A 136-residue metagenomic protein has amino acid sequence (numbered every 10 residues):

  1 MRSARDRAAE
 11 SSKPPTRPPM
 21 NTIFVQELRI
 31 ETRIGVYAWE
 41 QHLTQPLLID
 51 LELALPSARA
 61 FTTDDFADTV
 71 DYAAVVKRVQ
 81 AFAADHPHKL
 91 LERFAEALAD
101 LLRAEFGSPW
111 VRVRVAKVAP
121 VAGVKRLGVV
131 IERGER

Functional and structural regions predicted by a protein language model:
R2, K13-R136: N-terminal, polar/charged subdomain of small-to-medium soluble alpha/beta proteins
